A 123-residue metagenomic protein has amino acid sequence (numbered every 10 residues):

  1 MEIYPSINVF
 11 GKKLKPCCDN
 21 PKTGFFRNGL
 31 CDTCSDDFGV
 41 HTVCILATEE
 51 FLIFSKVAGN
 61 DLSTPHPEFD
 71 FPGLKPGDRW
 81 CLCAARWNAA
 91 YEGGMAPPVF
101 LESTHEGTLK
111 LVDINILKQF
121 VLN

Functional and structural regions predicted by a protein language model:
M1-E50, Q119-N123: Extended boundary segments
H41, P76, P97: Residues that flank catalytic or metal-binding motifs in active/ligand-binding sites
L46-D61: Short, basic/aromatic beta-hairpin or loop at an interaction surface
S63-D70: Short alpha-helix capping/helix-loop boundary micro-motifs
W87-K110: Short, compositionally biased
E106-N123: Glycine- and charge-enriched low-complexity intrinsically disordered segments
